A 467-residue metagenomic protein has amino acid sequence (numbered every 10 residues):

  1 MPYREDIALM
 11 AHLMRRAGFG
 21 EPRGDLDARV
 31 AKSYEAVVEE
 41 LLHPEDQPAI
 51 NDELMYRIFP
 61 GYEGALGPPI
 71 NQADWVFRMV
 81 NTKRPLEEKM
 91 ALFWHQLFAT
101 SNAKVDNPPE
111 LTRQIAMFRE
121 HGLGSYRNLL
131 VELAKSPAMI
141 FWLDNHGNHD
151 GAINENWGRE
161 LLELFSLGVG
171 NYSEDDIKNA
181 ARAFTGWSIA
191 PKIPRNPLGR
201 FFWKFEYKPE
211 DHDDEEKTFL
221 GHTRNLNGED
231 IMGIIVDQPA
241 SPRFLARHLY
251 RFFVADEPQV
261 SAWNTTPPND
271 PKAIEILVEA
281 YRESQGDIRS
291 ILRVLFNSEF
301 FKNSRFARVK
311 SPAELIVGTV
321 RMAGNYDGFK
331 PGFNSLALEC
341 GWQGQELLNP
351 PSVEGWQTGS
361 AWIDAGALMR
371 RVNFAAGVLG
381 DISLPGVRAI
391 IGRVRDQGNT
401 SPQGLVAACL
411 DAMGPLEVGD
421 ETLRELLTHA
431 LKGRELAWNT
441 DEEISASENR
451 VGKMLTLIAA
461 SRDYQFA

Functional and structural regions predicted by a protein language model:
P2-D6, M10-P22, Q238, P242 (+2 more regions): Flexible, low-complexity segments enriched for small/polar residues
I7-R16, A49-D52, E63-L66, A152-N156 (+1 more regions): Short, compositionally biased low-complexity segments
E21-H121, H146, A430: N-terminal accessory alpha/beta regions
S33, E40-L42, Y56-R57, P68-W75 (+3 more regions): Active-site substrate-binding loop specific to GH73 endo-beta-N-acetylglucosaminidase modules in bacterial autolysins
F59-G61, N81, A99, N145-N148 (+3 more regions): A ubiquitous short alpha-helical element
